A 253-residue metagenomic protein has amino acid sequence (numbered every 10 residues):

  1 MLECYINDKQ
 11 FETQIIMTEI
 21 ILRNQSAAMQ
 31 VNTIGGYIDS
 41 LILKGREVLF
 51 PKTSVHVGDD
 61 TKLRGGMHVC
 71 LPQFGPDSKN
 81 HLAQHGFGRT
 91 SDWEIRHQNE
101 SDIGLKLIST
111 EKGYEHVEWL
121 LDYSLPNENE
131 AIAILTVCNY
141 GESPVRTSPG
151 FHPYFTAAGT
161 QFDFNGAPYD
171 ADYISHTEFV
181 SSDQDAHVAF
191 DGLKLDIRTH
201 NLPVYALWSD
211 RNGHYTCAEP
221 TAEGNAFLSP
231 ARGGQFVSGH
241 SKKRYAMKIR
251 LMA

Functional and structural regions predicted by a protein language model:
E3-I16: Short, Lys/Arg-enriched N-terminal segments with co-localized hydrophobic residues within the first ~10-30 amino acids
I16-A27, N32-I34, G104-T110, A186-A253: Beta-strand-rich recognition/accessory modules
A28-L82: Acidic-aromatic substrate-binding/catalytic surfaces of carbohydrate-active enzymes
V31, Y123, A131-N139: Short, well-ordered beta-strand segments enriched in hydrophobic/aromatic residues
L82-N127: Extended, loop-rich substrate-binding clefts of extracytoplasmic carbohydrate-active enzymes
W119, A131-A133, K243: Hydrophobic core residues within well-ordered beta-strands of beta-rich domains
C138-S143, M252: Short solvent-exposed strand-capping/beta-turn motif centered on an Asx-Ser/Thr pair
S143-A206, D210: Active-site/ligand-binding surface loops and adjacent short beta/alpha elements that line catalytic pockets across
